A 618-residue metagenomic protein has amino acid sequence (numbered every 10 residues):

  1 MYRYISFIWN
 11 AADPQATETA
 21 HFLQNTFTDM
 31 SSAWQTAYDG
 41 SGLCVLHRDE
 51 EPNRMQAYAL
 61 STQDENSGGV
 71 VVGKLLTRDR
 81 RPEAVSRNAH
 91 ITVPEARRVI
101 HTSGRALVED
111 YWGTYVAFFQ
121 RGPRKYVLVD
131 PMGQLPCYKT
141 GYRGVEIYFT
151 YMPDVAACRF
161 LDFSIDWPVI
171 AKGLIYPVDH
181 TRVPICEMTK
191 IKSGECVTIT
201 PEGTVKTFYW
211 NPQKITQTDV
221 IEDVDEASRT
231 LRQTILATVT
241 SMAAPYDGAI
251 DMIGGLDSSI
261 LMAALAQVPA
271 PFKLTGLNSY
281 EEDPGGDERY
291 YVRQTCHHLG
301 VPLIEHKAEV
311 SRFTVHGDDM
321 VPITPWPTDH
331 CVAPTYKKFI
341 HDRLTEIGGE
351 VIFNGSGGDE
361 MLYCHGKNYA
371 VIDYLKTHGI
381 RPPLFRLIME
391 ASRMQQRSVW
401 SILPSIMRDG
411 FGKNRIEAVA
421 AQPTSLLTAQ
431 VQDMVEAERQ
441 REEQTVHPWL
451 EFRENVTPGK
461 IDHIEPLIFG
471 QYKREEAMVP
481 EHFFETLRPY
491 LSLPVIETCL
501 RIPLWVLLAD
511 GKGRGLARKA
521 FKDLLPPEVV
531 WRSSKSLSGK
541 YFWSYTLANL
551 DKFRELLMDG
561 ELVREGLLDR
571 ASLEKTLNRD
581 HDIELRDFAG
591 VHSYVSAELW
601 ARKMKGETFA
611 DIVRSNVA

Functional and structural regions predicted by a protein language model:
M1, I5-T17, P123-C137, G141-R143 (+4 more regions): ATP-dependent adenylate-handling active sites, centered on carboxylate activation for C-N bond formation
M1-S311, D318, P325-W326, V595: Cysteine-centered catalytic environments shared across enzyme families
E95-R98, A157, T445-E454, L500 (+2 more regions): Short amphipathic alpha-helical segments and their helix-coil junctions
A106, F163-P168, L450-D462, K512 (+1 more regions): Structural motif
Y111, Q233-T234, P334, I468-K473 (+1 more regions): Short, motif-level signal for alpha-helix interfacial/capping segments enriched in acidic residues and aromatics/proline
P168-D179, D462-K473, A477, A589-G606: Short, hydrophobic/amphipathic alpha-helical patches that form generic packing surfaces within helical domains
P527-E584: PAPS-dependent sulfotransferase catalytic core
D559-A618: Acidic, carboxylate-rich catalytic segments that either coordinate divalent cations
